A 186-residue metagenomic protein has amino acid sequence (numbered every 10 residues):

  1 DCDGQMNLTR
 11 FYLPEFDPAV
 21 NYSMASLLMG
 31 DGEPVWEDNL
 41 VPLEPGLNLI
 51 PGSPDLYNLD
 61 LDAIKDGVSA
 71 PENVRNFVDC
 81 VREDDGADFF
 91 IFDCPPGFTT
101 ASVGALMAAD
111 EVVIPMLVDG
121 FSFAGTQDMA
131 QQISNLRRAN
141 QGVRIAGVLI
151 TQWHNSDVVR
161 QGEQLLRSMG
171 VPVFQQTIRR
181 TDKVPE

Functional and structural regions predicted by a protein language model:
D1-E186: P-loop NTP-binding core
